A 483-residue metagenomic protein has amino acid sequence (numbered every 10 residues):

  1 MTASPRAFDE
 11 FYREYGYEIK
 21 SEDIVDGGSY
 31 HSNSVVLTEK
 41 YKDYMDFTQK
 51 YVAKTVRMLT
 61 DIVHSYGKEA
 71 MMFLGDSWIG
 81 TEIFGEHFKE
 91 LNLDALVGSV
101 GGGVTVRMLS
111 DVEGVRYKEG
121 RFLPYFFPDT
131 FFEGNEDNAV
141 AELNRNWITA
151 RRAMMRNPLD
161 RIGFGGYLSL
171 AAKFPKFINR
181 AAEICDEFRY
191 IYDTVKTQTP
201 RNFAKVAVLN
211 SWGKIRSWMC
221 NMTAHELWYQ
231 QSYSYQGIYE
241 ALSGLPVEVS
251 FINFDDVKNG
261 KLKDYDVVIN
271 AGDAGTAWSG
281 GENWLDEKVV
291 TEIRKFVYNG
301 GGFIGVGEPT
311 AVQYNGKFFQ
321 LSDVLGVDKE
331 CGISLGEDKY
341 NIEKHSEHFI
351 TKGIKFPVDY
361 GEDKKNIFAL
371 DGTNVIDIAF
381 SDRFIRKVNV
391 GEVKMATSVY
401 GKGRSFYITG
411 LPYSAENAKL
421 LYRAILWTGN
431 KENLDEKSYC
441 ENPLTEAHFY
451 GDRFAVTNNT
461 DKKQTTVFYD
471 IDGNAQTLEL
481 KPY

Functional and structural regions predicted by a protein language model:
M1-L93, S99-G102, V106-L109, K196: Polysaccharide-binding and catalytic clefts of secreted carbohydrate-active enzymes
S34, D111-A141, L170-F174, K214-S217: Active-site clefts of carbohydrate-active enzymes
V36-A53, L91-V100, T130-A141, G165-L168 (+4 more regions): The substrate-binding groove and active-site-proximal loops of carbohydrate-active enzymes, especially glycoside
A70-F73, D94-G98, K118-P124, D160-F164: Hydrophobic faces of well-ordered beta-strands that scaffold small-molecule active sites in alpha/beta enzyme cores
H87-F88, V106-K118, M154-P158: Acidic (Asp/Glu)-rich catalytic clusters
N146-T149, P158, G166-K205, A241-G244 (+6 more regions): Extracellular ligand-binding/catalytic regions of CAZymes and related secreted enzymes and adhesion modules
R151, N157, N179-Y265, Y450-G451: Aromatic-Pro/Gly-enriched surface loop or interdomain linker that acts as a lid/target-recognition segment
G280-P357: A glycine-rich, often tryptophan-bearing local segment used as a flexible ligand/cofactor-contacting loop or short
